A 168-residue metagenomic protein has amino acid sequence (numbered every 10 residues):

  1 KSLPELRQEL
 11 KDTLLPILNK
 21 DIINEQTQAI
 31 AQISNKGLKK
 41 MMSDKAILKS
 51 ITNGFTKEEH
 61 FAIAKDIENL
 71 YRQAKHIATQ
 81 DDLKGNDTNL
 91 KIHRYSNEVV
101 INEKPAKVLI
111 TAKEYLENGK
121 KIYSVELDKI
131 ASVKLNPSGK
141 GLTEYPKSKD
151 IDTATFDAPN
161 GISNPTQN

Functional and structural regions predicted by a protein language model:
K1-N168: Ribonuclease/tRNase effector modules and their secretory precursors
